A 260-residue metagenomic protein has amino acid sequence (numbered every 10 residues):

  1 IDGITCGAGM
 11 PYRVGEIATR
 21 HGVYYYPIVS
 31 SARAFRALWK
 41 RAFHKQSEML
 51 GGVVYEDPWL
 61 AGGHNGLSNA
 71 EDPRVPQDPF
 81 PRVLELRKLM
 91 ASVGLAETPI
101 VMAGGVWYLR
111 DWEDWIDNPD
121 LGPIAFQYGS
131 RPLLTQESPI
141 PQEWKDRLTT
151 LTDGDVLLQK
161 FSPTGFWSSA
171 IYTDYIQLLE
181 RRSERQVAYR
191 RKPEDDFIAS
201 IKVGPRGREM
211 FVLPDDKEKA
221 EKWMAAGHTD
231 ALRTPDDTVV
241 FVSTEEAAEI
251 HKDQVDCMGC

Functional and structural regions predicted by a protein language model:
I1-L95: Active-site entrance/lid segments in N-terminal catalytic domains of soluble metabolic enzymes
I28, E56, A103, Y128-G129: Generic beta-sheet signal
L60-Q77, R87-E97, L109-C260: Conserved active-site-proximal phosphate/metal-binding subdomains
V101-Y108: A short glycine-centered flexible hinge/capping loop motif at secondary-structure junctions
